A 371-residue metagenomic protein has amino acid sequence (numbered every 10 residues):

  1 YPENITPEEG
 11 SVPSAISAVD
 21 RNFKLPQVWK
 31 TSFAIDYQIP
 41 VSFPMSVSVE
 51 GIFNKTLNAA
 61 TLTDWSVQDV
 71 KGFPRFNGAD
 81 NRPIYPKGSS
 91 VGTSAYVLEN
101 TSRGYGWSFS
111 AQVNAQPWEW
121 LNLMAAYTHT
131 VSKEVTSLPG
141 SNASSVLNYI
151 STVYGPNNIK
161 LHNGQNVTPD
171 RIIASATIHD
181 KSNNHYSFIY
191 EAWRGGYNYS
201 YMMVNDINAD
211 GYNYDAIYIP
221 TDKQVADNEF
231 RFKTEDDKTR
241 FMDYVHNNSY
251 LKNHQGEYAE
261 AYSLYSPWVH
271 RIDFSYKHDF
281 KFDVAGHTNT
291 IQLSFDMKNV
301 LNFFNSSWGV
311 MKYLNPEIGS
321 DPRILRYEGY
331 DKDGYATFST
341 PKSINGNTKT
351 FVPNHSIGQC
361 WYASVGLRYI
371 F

Functional and structural regions predicted by a protein language model:
Y1-E99, S151-T152, P267, F338-N345: Solvent-exposed loop/turn elements at secondary-structure boundaries
E3, H185-V284, Q292, E317-V352: Extracytoplasmic gating/loop element in the C-terminal half of outer-membrane beta-barrel translocons and assembly
N22, S32-D36, Q112, M124 (+4 more regions): Outer-membrane beta-barrel architecture
Q27-T31, Y105-W107, T168-I172, W268-I272 (+2 more regions): Residues that define the transmembrane beta-barrel architecture of outer-membrane proteins
Y37-I39, A115, H129, I178-D180 (+2 more regions): Residue-level signature of outer-membrane beta-barrel architecture
P40-P44, W118-W120, K181-Y186, K281-L293: Short loop/turn motifs that connect adjacent beta-strands in outer-membrane beta-barrel proteins
S48-M203: Gram-negative outer-membrane beta-barrel transporters
I357-F371: Outer-membrane beta-barrel "beta-signal"
